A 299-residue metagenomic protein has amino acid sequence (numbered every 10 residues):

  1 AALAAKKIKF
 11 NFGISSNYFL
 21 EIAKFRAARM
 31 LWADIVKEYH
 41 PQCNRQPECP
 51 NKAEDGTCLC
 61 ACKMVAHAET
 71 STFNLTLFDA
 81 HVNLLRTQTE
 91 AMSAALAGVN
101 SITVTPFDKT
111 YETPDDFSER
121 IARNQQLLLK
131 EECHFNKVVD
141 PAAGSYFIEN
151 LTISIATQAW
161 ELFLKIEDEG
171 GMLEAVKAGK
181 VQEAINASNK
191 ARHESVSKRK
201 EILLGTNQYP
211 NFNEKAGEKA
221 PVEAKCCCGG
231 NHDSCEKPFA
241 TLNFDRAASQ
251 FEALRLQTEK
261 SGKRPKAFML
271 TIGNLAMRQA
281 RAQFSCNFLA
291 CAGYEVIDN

Functional and structural regions predicted by a protein language model:
A1, L85-F163: Mobile "lid/hinge" segments at catalytic clefts and subdomain interfaces of large enzymes
A1-N74, H81-V82, L164: Gly/Pro-rich turn-and-neighbor structural signature
I8-L20, T70-N74, T103-Y111, K137 (+3 more regions): Glycine- and acidic
S15-A27, S71-L84, E112-A122, F147-L162 (+2 more regions): Short glycine/threonine-rich loop-to-helix capping motif typified by GTGT followed within a few residues by an Asp-Pro
E21, F25-L31, I35, A68 (+4 more regions): Extended, hydrophobic alpha-helical segments in both membrane/secreted and soluble proteins
V82-D108, A143-F147, I166, G171-V176 (+4 more regions): Conserved phosphate/anionic-ligand binding catalytic regions in large, soluble enzymes, centered on
N100, E132, N136, Q158-P265: Intrinsic disorder at enzyme termini
E131, T258-N299: Generic long, charged, amphipathic alpha-helical segments
